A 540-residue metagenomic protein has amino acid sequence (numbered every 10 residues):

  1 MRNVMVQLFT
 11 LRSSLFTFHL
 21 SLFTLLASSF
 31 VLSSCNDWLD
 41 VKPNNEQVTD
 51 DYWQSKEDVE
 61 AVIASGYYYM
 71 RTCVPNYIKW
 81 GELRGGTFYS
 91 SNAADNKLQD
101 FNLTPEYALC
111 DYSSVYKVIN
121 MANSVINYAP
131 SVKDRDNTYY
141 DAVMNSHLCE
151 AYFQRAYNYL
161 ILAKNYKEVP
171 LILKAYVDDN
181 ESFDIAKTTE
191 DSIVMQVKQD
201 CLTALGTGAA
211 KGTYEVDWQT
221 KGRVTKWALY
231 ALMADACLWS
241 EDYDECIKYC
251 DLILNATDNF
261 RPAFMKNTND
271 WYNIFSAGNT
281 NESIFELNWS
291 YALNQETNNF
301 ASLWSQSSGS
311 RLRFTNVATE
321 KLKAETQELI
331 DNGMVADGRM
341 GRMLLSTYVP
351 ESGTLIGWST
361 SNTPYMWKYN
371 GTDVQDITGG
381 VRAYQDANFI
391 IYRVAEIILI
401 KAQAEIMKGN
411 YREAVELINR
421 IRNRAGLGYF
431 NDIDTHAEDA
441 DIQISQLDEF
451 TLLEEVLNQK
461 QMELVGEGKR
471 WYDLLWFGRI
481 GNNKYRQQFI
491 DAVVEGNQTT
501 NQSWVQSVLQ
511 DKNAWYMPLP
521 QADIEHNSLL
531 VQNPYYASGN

Functional and structural regions predicted by a protein language model:
L32-S34: C-terminal motif of bacterial Sec signal peptides marking the signal peptidase cleavage site
N36-I78: A short, exposed helix-loop element centered on a Lys and neighboring polar residues
D50, C73-N92, I172-K174, A210-L232 (+2 more regions): Short, surface-exposed recognition loops and adjoining beta-strand edges that mediate ligand/DNA contacts, enriched
Q54-D58, I63, Y67, V74 (+4 more regions): Elongated scaffold/linker segments in the mid-to-C-terminal portions of large proteins
S55-V62, Y68-Y69, A93-Y166, T188-M195 (+3 more regions): Conserved, well-structured interaction surfaces
L148, R155, L162, K226 (+3 more regions): Structural register within alpha-helical repeat arrays
